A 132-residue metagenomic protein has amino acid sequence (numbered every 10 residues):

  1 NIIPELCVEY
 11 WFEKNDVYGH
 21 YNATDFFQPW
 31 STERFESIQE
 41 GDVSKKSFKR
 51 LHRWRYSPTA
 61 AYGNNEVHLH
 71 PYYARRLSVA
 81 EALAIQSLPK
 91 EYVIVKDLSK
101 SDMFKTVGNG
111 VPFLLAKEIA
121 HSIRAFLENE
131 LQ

Functional and structural regions predicted by a protein language model:
N1-Q132: C-terminal target-recognition/interaction regions appended to catalytic cores
